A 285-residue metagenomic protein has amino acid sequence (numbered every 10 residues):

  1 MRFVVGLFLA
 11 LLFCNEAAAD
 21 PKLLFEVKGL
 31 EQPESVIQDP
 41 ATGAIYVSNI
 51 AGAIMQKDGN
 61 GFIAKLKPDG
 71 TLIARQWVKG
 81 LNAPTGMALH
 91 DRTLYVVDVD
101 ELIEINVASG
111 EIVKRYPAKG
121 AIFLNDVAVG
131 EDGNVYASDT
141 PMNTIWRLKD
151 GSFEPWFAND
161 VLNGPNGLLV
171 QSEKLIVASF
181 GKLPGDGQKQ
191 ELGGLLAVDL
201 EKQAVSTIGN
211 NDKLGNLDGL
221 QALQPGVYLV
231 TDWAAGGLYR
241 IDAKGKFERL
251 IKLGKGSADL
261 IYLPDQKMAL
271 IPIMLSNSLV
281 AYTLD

Functional and structural regions predicted by a protein language model:
V5-L12: Bacterial N-terminal signal peptides
N15-A19: Sec/Tat signal peptide C-region and signal peptidase I cleavage site
P21-V27, T71-V78, E111-P117, S152-A158 (+2 more regions): A short beta-strand motif characteristic of beta-propeller blades
L30-T42, S48, A53, D58-N60 (+8 more regions): Beta-rich, blade/repeat-based domains predominating in secreted/periplasmic proteins but also intracellular
G59-A64, E101-I103, T144-R147, G194-L196 (+2 more regions): A short loop-to-beta-strand structural motif that recurs across blades of beta-propeller domains
L66-G70, N106-E111, L148-S152, D199-Q203 (+2 more regions): Short loop/turn segments that connect beta-strands within beta-propeller blades
L148, G226-S276, Y282-D285: C-terminal closing repeat unit and adjoining cap/tail of repeat-based domains
Q190-R249: Glycine/small-residue-rich hydrophobic helix-like segments
